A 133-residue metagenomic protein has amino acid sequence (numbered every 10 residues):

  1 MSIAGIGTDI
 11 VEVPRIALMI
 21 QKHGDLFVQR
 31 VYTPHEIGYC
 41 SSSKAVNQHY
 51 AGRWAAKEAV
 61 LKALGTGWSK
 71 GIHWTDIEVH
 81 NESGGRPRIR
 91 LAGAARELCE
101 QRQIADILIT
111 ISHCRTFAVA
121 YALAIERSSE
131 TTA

Functional and structural regions predicted by a protein language model:
M1-A133: Core catalytic alpha/beta fold that binds nucleotide/phospho-ligands
